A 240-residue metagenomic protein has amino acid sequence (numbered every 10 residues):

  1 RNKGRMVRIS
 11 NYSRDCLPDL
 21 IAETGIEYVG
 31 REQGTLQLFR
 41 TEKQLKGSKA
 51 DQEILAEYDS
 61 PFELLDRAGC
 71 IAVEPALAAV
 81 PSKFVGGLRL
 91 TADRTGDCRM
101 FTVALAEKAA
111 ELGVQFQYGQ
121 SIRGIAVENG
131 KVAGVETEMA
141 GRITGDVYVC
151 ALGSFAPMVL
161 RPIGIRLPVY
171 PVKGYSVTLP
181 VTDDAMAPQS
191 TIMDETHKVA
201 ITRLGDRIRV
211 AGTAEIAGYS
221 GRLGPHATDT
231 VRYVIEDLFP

Functional and structural regions predicted by a protein language model:
R1, A78, I122-V132, R142-P240: Active-site substrate-recognition segment that forms the wall of the catalytic cavity or substrate channel
R1-R67: Dinucleotide-binding Rossmann-like beta1-alpha1 core, especially the glycine-rich loop that anchors the ADP
K3-R14, Q37-G47, A72, L88-E107 (+2 more regions): Short beta-strand to alpha-helix junction loop
C16-D19, A50, A104, K108-E111 (+3 more regions): Alpha-helical scaffold segments in soluble metabolic enzymes
E42, R67-A68, R99, Q120 (+1 more regions): Alpha-helix N-cap/helix-start capping motif
K46-Y58, A78-D146: Helical element adjacent to the flavin cofactor pocket in flavoenzyme catalytic cores
P61-E63, Q115, R166: Conserved beta-strand segments of alpha/beta enzyme cores
E63-D66, Q117-Y118, C150: General beta-strand structural signal in soluble alpha/beta enzymes
